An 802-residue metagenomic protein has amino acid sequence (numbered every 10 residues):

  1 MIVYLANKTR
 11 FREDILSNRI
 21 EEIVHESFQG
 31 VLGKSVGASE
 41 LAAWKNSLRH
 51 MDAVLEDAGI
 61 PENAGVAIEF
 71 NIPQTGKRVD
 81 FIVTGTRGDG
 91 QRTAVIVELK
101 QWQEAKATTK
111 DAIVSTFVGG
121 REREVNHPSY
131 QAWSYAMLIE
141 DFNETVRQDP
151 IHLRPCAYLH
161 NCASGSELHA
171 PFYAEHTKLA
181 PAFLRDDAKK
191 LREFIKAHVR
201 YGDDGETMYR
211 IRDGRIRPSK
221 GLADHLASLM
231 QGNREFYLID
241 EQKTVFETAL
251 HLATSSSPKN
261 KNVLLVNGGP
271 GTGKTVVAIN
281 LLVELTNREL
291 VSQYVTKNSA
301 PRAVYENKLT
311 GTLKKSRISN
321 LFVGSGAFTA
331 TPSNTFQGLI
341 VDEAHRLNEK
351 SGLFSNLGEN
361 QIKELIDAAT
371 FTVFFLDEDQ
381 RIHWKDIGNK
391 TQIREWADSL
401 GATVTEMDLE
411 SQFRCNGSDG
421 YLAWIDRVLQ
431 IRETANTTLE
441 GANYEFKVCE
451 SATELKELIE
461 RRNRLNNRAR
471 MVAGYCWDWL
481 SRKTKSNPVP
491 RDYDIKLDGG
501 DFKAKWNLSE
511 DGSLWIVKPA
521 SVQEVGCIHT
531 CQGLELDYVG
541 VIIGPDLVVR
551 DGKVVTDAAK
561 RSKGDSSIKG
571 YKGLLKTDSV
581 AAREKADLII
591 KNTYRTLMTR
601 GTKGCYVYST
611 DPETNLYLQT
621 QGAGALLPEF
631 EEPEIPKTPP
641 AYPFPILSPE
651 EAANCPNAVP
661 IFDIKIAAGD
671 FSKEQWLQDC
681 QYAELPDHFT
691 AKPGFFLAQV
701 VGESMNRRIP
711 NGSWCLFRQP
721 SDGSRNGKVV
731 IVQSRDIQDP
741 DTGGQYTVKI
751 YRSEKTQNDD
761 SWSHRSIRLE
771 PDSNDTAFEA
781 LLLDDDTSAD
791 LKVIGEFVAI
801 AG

Functional and structural regions predicted by a protein language model:
M1-Y209: Accessory nucleic-acid engagement/destabilization modules that flank
S219, R234-N262: N-terminal pre-P-loop "Q-motif" helix
K274-T275: Conserved lysine of the Walker
A278, H383-G388, A402-Y421, Q430-K553: Conserved helicase/translocase motor-coupling segment
G311-D367, Q523-G526: Conserved RecA-like ASCE ATPase "motif II neighborhood" in helicase/translocase motors
I340-D408, D551: Signature of the SF2 helicase/ATPase Hel1-core->accessory helical subdomain module
V373, P519-F630: C-terminal accessory regions
T638-L647, H688-G802: Acidic/glycine-rich C-terminal interaction modules and beta/coil loop segments that lie outside canonical DNA-binding
